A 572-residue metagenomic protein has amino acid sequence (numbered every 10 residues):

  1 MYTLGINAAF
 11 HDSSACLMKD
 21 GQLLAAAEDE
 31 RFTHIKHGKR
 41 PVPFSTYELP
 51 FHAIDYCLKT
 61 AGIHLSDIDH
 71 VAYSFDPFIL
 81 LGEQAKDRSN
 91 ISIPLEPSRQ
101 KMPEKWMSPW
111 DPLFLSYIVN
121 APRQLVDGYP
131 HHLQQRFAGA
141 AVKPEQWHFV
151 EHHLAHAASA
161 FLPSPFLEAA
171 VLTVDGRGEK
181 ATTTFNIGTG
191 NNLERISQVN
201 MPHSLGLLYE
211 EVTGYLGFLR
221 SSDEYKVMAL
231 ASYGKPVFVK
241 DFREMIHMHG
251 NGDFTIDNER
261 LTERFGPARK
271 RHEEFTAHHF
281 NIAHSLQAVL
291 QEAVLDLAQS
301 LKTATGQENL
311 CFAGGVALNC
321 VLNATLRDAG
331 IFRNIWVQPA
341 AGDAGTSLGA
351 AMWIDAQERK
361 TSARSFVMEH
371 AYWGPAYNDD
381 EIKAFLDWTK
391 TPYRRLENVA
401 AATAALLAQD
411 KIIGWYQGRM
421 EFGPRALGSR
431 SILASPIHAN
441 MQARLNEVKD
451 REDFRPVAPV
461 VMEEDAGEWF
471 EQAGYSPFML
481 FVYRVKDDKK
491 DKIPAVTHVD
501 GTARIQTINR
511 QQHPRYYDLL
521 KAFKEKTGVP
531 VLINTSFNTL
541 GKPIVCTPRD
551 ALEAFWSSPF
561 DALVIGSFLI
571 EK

Functional and structural regions predicted by a protein language model:
Y2, N7-T33, F44, Q84-L95 (+10 more regions): Flexible beta->alpha loop and helix N-cap segments adjacent to enzyme active/binding sites
F32-G62, V294: N-terminal phosphate-binding loop and adjacent alpha-helix
V42-T46, I118-P122, Q146, A283 (+1 more regions): Short secondary-structure transition/capping motifs
A53-D69, R136-A141, L297-G306: Phosphate/pyrophosphate-binding loops at sites that engage ATP/ADP/AMP, CoA/4′-phosphopantetheine, polyphosphate
Y56-L133, A158-S159: Short beta-strand-loop/turn "lid" adjacent to the catalytic site in phosphate-handling enzymes
R271-L297: Adenine-nucleotide phosphate-binding core of ATP-dependent small-molecule kinases
